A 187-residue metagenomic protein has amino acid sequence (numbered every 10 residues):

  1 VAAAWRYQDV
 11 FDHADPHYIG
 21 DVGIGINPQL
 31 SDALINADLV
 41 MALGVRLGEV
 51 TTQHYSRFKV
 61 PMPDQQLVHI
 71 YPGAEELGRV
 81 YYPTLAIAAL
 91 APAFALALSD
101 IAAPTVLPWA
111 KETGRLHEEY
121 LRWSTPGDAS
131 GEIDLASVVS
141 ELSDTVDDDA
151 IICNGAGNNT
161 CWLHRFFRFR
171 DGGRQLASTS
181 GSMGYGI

Functional and structural regions predicted by a protein language model:
A2-A4, L39, D148: Catalytic alpha/large subunits of respiratory electron-transfer oxidoreductases, centered on bis-MGD molybdoenzymes
A2-A4, N27, D134: Residue-level signal for threonine
A2-V10, A110-T125: Amphipathic repeat-derived elements
A2-W5, L43-G44, I70, C153-G157 (+1 more regions): Generic beta-strand/beta-sheet core signal
Y7-T113: Glycine-rich, acidic loop regions that bind phosphate or pyrophosphate groups
G48-Y55, C161-W162, Y185-I187: Short glycine/serine/threonine-rich phosphate/pyrophosphate-binding segments that cradle anionic phosphate groups
G114-G186: Active-site diphosphate/adenylate-binding microenvironment
